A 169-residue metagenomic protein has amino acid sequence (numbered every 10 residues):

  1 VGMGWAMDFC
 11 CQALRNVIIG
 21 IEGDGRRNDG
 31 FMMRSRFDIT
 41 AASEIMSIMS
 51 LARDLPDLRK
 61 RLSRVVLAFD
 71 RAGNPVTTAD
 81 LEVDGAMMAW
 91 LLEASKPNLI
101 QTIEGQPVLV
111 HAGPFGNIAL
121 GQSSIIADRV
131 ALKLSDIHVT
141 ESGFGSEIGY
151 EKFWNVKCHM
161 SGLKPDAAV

Functional and structural regions predicted by a protein language model:
V1-V169: Flexible phosphate-sensing "switch/lid" loops adjacent to ATP/NTP-binding sites across phosphate-transfer
